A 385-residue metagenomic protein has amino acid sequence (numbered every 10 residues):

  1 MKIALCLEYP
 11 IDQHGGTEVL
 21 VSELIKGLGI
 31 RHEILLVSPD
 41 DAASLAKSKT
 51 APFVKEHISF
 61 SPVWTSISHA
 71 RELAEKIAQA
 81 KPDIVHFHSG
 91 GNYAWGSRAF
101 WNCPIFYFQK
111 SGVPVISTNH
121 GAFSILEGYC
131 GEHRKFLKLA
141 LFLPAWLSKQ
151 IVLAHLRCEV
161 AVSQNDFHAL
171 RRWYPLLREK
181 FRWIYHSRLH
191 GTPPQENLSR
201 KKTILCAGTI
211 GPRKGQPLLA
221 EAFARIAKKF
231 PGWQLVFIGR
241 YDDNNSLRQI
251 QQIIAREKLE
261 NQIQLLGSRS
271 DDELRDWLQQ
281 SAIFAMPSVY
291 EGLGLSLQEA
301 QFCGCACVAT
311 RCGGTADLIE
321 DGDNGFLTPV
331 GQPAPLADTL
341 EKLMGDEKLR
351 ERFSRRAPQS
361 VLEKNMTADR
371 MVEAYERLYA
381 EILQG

Functional and structural regions predicted by a protein language model:
E18-E23, K202, G211-K228, L235 (+2 more regions): A conserved mid-protein helix/loop that constitutes part of the nucleotide-sugar donor-binding site
S38-A42, A207, Q234-Q251, G267-S268: Glycosyltransferase donor-sugar binding loop
P104-F106, K110, F123, K138-E159: Membrane-proximal helix-turn-helix segments that form the acceptor-binding/catalytic region of lipid-linked
S268, D276-S281: Short alpha-helical donor nucleotide-sugar binding micro-motif in glycosyltransferases
V289: Aromatic "clamp/platform" in nucleotide-sugar-dependent glycosyltransferases that forms part of the donor/acceptor
A306-A309: Short hydrophobic beta-strand element within catalytic cores of glycosyltransferases and related nucleotide-activated
D321-G322, F326-P333, K342-E347: Conserved acidic donor-binding segment of nucleotide-sugar-dependent glycosyltransferases
K348-A380: A charged, aromatic-enriched C-terminal amphipathic alpha-helix characteristic of glycosyltransferases across folds
